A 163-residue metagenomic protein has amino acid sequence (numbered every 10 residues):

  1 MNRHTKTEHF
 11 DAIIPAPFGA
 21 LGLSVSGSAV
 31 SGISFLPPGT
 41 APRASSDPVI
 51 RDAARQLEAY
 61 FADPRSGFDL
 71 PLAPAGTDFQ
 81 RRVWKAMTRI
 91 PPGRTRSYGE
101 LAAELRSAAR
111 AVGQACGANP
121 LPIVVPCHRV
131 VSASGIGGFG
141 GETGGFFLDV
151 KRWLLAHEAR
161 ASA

Functional and structural regions predicted by a protein language model:
M1-N2, A20, A59, G117 (+1 more regions): Intrinsically disordered, low-complexity boundary segments flanking structured domains
M1-V25: DNA-contacting interfaces and partner/effector-binding or oligomerization modules in DNA-centric proteins
E8-A12, P17, S66-A163: Nucleic acid-binding interface residues in structured DNA/RNA-binding domains, emphasizing the DNA-engaging scaffolds
S24-D69: Compact structured core domains
